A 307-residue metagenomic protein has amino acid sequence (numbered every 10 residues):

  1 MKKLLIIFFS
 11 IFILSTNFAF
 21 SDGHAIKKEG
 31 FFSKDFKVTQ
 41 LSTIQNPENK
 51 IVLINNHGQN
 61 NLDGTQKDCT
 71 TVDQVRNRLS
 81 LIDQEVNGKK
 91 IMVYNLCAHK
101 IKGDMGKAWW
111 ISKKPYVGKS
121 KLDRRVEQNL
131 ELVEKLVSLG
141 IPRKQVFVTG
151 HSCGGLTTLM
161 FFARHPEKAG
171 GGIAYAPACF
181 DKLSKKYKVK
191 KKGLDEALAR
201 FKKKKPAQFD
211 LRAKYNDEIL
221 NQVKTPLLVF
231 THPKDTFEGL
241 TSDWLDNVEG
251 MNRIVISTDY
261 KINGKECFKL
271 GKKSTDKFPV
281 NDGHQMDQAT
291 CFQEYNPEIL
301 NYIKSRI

Functional and structural regions predicted by a protein language model:
F20-N46: N-terminal cap/lid segment of alpha/beta-hydrolase-fold proteins
I44-V86: Short, surface-exposed "cap/lid" segments of acyl-processing enzymes
T70-Q84, T231-S274: Active-site-adjacent alpha-helix of alpha/beta-hydrolase-fold enzymes
D83-W109: Conserved alpha/beta-hydrolase
S112-L139: Alpha/beta-hydrolase active-site loop
K135-L139, K144-L198: Primarily recognizes the serine-hydrolase "nucleophile elbow" in alpha/beta-hydrolase and SGNH/GDSL folds
C179-S257: The feature captures the conserved acid-bearing segment of alpha/beta-hydrolase catalytic domains
N252-I307: C-terminal catalytic histidine-bearing segment of alpha/beta-hydrolase fold enzymes
